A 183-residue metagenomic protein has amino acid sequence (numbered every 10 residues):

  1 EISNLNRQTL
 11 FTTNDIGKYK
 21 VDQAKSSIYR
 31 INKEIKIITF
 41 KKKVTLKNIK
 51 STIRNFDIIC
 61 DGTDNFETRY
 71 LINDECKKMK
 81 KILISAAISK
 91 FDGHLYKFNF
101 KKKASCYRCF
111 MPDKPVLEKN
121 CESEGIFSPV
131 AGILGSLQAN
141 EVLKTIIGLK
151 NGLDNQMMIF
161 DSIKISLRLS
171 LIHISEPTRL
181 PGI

Functional and structural regions predicted by a protein language model:
E1-N32: Glycine-rich phosphate-binding loop and adjoining beta1-alpha1-beta2 segment of Rossmann-like nucleotide-binding folds
D22-K25, S136, N140-L143: Predominant activation on well-ordered alpha-helical scaffold segments within soluble catalytic domains
A24, I28, I72, I174: Aromatic/hydrophobic pocket-lining residues that form π-stacking "cages" and hydrophobic walls in ligand
N32-K33, I37-T39, V44-T45, N55-L137 (+2 more regions): E1/E1-like adenylate-forming module used to activate ubiquitin-like modifiers and sulfur-carrier proteins
K47-I49: Short acidic active-site motifs
K150-I159: Core catalytic loop region at the nicotinamide-binding pocket of NAD(P)H-dependent oxidoreductases
I172-I183: Single conserved hydrophobic/aromatic residue that forms the stacking wall/gate of nucleotide- or nucleobase-binding
